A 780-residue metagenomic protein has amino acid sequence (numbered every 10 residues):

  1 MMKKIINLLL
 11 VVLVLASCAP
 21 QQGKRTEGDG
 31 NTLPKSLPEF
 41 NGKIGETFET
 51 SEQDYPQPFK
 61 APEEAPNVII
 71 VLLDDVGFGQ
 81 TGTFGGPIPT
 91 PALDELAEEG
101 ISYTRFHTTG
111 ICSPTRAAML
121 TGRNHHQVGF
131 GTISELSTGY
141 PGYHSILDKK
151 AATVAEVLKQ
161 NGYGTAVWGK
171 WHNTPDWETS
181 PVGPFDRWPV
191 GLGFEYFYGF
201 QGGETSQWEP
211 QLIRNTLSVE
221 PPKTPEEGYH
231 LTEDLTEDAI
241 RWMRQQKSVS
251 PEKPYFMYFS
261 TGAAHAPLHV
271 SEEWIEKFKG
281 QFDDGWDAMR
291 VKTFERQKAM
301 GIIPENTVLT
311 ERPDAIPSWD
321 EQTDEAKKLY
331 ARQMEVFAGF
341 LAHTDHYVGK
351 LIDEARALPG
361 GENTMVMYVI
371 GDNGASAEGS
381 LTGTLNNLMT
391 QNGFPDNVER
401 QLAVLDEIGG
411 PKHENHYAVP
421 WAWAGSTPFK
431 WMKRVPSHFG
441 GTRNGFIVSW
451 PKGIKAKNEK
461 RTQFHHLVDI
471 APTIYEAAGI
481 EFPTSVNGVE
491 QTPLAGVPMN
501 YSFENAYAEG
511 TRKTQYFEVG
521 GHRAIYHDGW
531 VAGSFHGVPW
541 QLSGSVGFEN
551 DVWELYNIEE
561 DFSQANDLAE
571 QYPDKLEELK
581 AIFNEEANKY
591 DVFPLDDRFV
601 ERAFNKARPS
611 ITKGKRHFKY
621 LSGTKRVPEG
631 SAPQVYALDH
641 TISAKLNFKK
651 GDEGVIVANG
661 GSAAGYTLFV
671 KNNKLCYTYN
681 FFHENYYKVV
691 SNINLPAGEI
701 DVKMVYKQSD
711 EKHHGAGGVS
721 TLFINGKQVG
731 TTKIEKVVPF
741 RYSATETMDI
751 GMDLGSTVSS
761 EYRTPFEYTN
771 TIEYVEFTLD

Functional and structural regions predicted by a protein language model:
K3, L8, C18-E549, W553-E554 (+6 more regions): Formylglycine-dependent sulfatase
L13-S17: Hydrophobic core
N386-L388, N397-V398, E585-Y590, D597-V600 (+1 more regions): Juxtamembrane/interface motifs at transmembrane-helix termini
W450, I558, E776-D780: Short beta-strand-to-coil "C-cap" segments at the C-terminal boundary of structured domains/repeats, marking
E559-S563, G726-V729: Asp-box/BNR beta-propeller loop motif
E570-Y572, L576-D591, T771-D780: Extended recognition patches within non-cytosolic domains
P594-D780: Extracellular glycan-associated modules
